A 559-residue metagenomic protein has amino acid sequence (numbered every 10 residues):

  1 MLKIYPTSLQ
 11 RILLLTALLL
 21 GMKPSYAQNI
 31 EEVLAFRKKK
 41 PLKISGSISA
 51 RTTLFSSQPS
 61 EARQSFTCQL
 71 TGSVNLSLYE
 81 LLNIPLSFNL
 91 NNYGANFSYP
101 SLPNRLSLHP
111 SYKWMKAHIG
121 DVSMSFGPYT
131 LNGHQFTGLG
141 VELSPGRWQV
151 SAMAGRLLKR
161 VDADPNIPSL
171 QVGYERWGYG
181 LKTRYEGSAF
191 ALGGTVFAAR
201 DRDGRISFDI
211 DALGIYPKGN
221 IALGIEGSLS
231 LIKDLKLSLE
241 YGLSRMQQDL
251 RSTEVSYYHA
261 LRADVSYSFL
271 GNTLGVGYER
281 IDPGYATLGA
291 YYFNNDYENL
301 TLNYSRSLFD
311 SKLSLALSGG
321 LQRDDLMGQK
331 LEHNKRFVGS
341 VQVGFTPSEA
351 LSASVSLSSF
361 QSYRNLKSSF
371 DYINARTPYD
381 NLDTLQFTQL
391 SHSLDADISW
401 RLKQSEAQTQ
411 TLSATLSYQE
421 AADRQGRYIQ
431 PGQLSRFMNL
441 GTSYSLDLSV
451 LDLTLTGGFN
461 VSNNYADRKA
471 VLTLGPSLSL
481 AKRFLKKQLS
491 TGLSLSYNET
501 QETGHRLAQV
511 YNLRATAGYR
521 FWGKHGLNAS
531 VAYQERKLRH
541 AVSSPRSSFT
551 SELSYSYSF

Functional and structural regions predicted by a protein language model:
L2-L13: Bacterial N-terminal signal peptides that target proteins for export
L13-G21: Bacterial N-terminal signal peptides
K23-A27: Sec/Tat signal peptide C-region and signal peptidase I cleavage site
I30-P59, Q64-F66, E80-L86, P110 (+4 more regions): Transmembrane beta-strand segments of Gram-negative outer membrane beta-barrel proteins
S65-T71, S101-P103, A198, R202 (+1 more regions): Exposed, low-structure sequence patches enriched in small/polar residues
T71-L76, L139-M153, R176-F197, N220-K236: Transmembrane beta-barrel wall of Gram-negative outer-membrane proteins
F88-L157, T273-L274, E279-G284: Outer membrane beta-barrel
A154, K159, A163, I167-D211 (+1 more regions): Hydrophobic, small-residue-rich alpha-helical packing segments that form membrane-like cores
